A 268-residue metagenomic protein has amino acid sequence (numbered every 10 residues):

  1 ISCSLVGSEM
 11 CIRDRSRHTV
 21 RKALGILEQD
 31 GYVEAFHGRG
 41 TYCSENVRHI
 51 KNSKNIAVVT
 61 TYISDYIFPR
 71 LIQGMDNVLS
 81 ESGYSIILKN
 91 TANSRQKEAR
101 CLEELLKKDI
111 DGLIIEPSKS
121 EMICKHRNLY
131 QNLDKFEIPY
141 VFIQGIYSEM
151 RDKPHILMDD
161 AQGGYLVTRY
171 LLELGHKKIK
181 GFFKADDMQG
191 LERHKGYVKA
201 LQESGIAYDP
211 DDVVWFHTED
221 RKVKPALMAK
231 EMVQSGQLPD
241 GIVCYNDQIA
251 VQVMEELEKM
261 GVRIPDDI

Functional and structural regions predicted by a protein language model:
I1-G7, C11-I12: Single conserved hydrophobic/aromatic residue that forms the stacking wall/gate of nucleotide- or nucleobase-binding
R15-S16: Short coil turns linking two alpha-helices in DNA-binding domains
D30, N77-S85, R100, E104-D111 (+1 more regions): Bacterial carbohydrate/catabolite-sensing allosteric modules
E34, R39-N46: Minor-groove-contacting beta-hairpin "wing" of winged helix-turn-helix DNA-binding domains
G38, T91, S118, G145-I146 (+1 more regions): Short, ordered loop/turn segments at secondary-structure junctions
R48-G112, K119, V198, Q202: Amphipathic helical "hinge" segments at domain boundaries
